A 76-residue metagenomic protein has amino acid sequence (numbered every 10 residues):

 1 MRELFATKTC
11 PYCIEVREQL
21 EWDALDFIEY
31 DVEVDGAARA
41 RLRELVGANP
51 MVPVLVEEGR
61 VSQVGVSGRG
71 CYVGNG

Functional and structural regions predicted by a protein language model:
M1-D26: Local sequence-structure signature of Cys/Sec-based thiol-disulfide redox active-site neighborhoods
P11, V34, S62: Glycine-/small-residue-rich active-site loops that bind phosphorylated ligands and cofactors
I14, A37, V64-G65: Residues that form or flank phosphate/diphosphate-binding pockets in enzymes that use nucleotide phosphates
V32-A48: Thioredoxin-like thiol-disulfide oxidoreductase module
V46-V56: Structural micro-motif
E57-G76: Non-catalytic, surface beta->alpha helical segment in thiol-disulfide oxidoreductase systems
